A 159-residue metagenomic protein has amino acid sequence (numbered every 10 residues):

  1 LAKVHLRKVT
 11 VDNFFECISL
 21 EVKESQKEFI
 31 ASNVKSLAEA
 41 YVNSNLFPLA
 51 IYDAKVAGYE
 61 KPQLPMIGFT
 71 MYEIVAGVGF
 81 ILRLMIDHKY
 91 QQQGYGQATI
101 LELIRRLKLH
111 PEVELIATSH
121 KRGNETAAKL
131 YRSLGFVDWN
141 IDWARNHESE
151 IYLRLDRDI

Functional and structural regions predicted by a protein language model:
V4-K89, I100-E102, R106, H110 (+2 more regions): Acetyl-CoA-dependent GNAT
D87-Q93, R122-G123: Active-site acidic-Proline motif in GNAT/NAT acetyltransferases
Q97: Residues forming the Rossmann-fold NAD(P)(H) cofactor-binding site
L109-S119: Conserved GNAT acetyl-CoA-binding A-motif
T118-A128, A144-E148: Conserved beta-strand-loop-alpha-helix junction that forms the acyl-donor binding cleft
Y131, F136: Conserved active-site tyrosine of GNAT-family acetyltransferases
E150-I159: Terminal substrate-recognition subdomain of acyl/acetyltransferases
